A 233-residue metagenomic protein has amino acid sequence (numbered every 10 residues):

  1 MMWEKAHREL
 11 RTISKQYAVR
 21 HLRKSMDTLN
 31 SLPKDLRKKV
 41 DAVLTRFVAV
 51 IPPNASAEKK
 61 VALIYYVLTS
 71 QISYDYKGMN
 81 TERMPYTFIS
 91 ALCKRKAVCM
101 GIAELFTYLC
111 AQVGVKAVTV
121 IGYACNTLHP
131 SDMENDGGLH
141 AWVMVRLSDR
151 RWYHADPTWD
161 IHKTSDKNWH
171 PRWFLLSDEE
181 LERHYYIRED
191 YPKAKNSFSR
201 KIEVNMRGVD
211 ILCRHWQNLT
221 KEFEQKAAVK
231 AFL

Functional and structural regions predicted by a protein language model:
M1-M26: Structured beta-strand-rich cores of soluble
L22-A91: Secondary-structure boundary elements
N54, L92-K96, M100, M133: Short, charged/polar micro-motifs that form catalytic or ligand-binding hotspots
K60-I64, R95-C110: Active-site nucleophilic cysteine motif
S70-D75, A97-C99, Y123-L128, W159-K163 (+2 more regions): Solvent-exposed loop/turn segments at secondary-structure junctions within structured extracellular/periplasmic domains
Y76-F88, K96, K116-H129: Catalytic cysteine-centered active-site loop
G101-L181: Hydrophobic/aromatic-rich core segments of domains that either
N168-L233: Low-complexity, Gly/Ser/Thr/Pro-rich intrinsically disordered linker/tail segments
